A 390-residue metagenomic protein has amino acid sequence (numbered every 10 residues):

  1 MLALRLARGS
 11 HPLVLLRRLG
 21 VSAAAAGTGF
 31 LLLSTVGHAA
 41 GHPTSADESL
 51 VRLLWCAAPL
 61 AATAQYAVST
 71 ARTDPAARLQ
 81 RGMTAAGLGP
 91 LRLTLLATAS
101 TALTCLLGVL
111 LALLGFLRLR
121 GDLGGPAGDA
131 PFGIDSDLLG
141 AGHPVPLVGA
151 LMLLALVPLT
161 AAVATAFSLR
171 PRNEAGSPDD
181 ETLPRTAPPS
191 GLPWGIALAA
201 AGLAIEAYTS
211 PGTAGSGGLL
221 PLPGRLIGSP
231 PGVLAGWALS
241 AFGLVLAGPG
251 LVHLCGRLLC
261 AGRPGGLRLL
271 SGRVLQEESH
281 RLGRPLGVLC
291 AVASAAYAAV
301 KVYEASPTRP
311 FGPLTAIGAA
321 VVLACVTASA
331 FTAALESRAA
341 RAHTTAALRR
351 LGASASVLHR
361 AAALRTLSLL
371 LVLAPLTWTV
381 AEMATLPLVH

Functional and structural regions predicted by a protein language model:
M1-G29, T44-A46, A57-T70, T186-H390: Hydrophobic multi-pass inner-membrane translocation pores used for secretion and envelope-lipid/glycan export
G20-H38, R52-A76, Q80-T84, P90-S210: Transmembrane-helix bundle segments that line or gate the permeation/cavity pathway in multi-pass membrane proteins
V36-A46: Short, hydrophobic transmembrane alpha-helix segments
